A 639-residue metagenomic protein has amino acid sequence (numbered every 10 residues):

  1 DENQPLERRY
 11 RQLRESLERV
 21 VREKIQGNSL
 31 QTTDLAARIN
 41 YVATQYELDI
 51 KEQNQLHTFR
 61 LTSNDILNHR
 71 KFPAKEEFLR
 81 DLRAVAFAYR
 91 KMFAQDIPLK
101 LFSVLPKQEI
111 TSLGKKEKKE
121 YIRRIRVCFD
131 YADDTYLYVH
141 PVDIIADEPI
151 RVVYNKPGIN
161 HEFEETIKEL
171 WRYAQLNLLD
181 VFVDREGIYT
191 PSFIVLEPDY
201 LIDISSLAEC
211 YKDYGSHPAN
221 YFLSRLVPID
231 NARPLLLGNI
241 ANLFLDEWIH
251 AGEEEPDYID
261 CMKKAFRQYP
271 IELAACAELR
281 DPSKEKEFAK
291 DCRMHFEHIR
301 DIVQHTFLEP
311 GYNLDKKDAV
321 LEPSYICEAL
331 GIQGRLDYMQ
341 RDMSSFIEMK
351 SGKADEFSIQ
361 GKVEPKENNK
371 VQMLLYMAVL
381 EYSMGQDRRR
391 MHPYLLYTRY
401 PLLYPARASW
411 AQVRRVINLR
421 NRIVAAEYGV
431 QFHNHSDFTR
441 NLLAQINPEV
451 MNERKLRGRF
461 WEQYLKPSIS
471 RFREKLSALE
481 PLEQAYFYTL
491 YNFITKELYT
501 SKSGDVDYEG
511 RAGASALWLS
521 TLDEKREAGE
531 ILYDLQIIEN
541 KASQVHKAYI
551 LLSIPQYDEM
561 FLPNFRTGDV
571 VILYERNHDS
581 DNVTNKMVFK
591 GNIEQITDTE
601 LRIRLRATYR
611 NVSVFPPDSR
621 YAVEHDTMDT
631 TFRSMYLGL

Functional and structural regions predicted by a protein language model:
D1-L101: Amphipathic alpha-helical interface elements
F93-I145, N441-D579: Accessory interdomain/linker segments of ATP-dependent helicases and helicase-like nucleic-acid enzymes that mediate
E120, P157-L179, N564-R566: Short nucleic-acid-contacting surface segments enriched for D/E, G, S/T with interspersed K/R
P141-W171, L314-I423: Mg2+/Mn2+-dependent nuclease catalytic core
R172-I204: OB-fold/S1-family single-stranded nucleic acid-binding modules
H217-N220, L396, P401-L402, W410-R414 (+2 more regions): Pre-ATPase regulatory/linker segments immediately N-terminal to the P-loop/RecA-like helicase/translocase core
F244-L321, D507: A non-catalytic, helix-rich entry segment at domain boundaries
R390, Y400-Q463: Contiguous mid-protein beta-loop-alpha structural module that forms a pocket-lining wall or clamp of enzyme active
